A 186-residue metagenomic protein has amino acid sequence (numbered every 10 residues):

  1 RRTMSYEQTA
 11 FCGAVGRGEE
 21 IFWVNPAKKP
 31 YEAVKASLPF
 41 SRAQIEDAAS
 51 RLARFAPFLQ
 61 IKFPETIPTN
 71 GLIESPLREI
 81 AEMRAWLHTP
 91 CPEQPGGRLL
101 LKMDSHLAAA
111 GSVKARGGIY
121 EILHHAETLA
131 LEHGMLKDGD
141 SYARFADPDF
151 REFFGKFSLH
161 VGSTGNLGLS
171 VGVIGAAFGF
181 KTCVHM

Functional and structural regions predicted by a protein language model:
R1-M186: PLP-dependent amino-acid enzyme catalytic core
